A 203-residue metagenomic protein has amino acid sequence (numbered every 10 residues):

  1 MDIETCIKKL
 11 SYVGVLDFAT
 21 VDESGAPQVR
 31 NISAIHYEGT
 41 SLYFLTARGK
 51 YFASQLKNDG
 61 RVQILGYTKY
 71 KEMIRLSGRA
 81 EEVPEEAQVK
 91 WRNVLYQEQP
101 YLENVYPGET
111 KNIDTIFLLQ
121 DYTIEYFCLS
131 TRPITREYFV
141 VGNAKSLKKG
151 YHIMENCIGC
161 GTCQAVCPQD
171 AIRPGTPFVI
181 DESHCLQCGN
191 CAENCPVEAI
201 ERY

Functional and structural regions predicted by a protein language model:
K8-P27, V62-G66: A short, Trp-centered hydrophobic/proline-enriched beta-strand micro-motif
I35-K71: A short mixed-secondary-structure module that forms the rim of ligand-binding clefts
L42-Y43, E125, V179: General beta-strand recognition
L56, V166-C167, N194-P196: Cysteine-centered loop/knuckle micro-motif
Q63-V89: Helix-adjacent hinge/juxtasegments
R79-L147: Charged, gly/pro-rich active-site loop segments
V141-G159, Q169-Q187, A199-Y203: Ferredoxin-like iron-sulfur electron-transfer modules
T162, N190: A short, cysteine/histidine-rich metal-binding "knuckle" motif
